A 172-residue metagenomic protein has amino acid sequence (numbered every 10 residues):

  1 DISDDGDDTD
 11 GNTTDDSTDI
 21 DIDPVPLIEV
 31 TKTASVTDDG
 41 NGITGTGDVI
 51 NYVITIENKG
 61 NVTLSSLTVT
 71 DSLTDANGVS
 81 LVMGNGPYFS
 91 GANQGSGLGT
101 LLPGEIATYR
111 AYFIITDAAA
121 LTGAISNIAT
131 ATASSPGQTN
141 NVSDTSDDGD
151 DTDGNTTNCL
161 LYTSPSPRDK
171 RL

Functional and structural regions predicted by a protein language model:
D1-D23, N141-L161: Terminal edge beta-strands and adjacent linker/stalk segments of extracellular immunoglobulin-superfamily beta-sandwich
D8-T9, T13, D39-G40, L73-I115 (+1 more regions): Extracellular beta-sheet repeat scaffolds used for adhesion and glycan interaction
T31-G40: Short, solvent-exposed loop/edge segments of extracellular or virion-exposed proteins
G47-V62: Short beta-strand elements of extracellular/lumenal beta-sandwich folds
V62-T70: Short, hydrophobic/aromatic beta-strand segments
D117-S126: Short glycine/proline/serine/threonine-rich loop/turn segments at secondary-structure transition edges
Y162-D169: Conserved small/polar residues in nucleotide/adenosyl-binding loops
